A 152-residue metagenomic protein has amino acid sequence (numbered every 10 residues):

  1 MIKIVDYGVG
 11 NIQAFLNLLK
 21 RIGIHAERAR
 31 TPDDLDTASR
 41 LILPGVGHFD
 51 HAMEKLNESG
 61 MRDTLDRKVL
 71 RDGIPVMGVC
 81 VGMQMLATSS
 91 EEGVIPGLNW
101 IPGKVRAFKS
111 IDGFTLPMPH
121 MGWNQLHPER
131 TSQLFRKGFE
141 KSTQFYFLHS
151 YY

Functional and structural regions predicted by a protein language model:
I2-I24: N-terminal beta1-alpha1 ligand-phosphate binding loop
V9, G45-G47: Short glycine-/small-residue-rich Rossmann-like dinucleotide-binding loops
R21-R28, S59-G60, Q125-R130: Short gly/ser/thr-rich secondary-structure transition/capping motifs
H25, R40, P75-M77: Structural signature of beta-strand start/N-cap positions in the alpha/beta core of ABC transporter nucleotide-binding
E27-T37: Short acidic low-complexity segments
L35, L70-R71, G103-Y152: Amide-donor transfer/coupling interface in amidating biosynthetic enzymes
L35-G45: Short acidic/histidine-rich motifs immediately flanking catalytic phosphotransfer sites in two-component signaling
G47-M121: Cysteine-nucleophile active-site neighborhood
